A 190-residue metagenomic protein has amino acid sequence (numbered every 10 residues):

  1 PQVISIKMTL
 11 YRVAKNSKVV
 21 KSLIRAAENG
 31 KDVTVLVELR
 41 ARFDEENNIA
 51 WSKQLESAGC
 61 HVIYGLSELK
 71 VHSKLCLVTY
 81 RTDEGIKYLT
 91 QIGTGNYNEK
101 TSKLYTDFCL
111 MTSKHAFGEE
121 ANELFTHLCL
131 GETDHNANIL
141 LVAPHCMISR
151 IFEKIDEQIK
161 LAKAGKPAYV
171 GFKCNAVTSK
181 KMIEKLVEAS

Functional and structural regions predicted by a protein language model:
P1-S190: Charged, low-complexity intrinsically disordered terminal segments
